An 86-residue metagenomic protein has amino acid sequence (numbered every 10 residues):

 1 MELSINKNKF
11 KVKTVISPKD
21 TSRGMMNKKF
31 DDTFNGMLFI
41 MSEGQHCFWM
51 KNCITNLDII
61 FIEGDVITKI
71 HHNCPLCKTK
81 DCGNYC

Functional and structural regions predicted by a protein language model:
M1-C86: Compact, glycine-rich, soluble single-domain proteins
